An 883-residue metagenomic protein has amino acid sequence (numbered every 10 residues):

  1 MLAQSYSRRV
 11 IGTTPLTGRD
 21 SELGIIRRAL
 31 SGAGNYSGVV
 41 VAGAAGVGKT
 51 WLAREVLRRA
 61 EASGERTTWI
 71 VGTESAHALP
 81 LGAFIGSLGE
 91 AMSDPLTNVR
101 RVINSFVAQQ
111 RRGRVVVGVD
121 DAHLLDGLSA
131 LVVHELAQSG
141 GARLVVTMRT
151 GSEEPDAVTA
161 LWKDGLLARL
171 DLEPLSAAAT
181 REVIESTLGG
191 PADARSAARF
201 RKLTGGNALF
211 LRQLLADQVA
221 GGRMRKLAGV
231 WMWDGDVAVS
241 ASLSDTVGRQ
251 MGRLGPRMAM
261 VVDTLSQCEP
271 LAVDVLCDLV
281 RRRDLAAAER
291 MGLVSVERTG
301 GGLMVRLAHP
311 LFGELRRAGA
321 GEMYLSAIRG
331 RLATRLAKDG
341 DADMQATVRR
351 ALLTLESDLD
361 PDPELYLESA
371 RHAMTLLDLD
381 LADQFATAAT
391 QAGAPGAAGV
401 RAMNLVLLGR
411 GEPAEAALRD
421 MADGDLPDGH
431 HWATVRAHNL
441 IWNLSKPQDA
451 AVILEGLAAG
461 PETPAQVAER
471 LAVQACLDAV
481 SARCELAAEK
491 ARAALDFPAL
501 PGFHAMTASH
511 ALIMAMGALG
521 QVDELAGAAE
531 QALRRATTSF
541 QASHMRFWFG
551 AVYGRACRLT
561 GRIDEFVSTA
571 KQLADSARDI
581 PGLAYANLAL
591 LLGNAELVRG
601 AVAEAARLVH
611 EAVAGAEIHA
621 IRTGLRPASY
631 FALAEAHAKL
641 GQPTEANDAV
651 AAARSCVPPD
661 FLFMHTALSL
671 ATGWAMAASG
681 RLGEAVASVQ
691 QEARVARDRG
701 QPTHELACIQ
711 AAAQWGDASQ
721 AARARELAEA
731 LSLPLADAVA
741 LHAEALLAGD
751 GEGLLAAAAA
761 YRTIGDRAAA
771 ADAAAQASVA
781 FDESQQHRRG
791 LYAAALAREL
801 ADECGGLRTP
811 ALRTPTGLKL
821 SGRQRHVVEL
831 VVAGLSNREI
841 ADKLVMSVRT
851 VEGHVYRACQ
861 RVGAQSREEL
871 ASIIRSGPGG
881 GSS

Functional and structural regions predicted by a protein language model:
A3-Q4, V47, W51-V115, L124: Conserved phosphate-binding/catalytic loops and adjacent sensor/switch elements of nucleotide-binding enzymes, spanning
S5, R101, L128, H134-S196 (+4 more regions): Alpha-helical sensor/transducer elements of the RecA-like P-loop NTPase core
T14-A29, R823: N-terminal pre-P-loop "Q-motif" helix
G38, L52-V56, G82, G86 (+8 more regions): Extended alpha-helical scaffolding segments used for macromolecular assembly and cargo binding
V47, E55, A179-T187, P191-E368 (+3 more regions): Short secondary-structure boundary elements
R59-S63, H123, L161-K163, A192-A194 (+6 more regions): Internal alpha-solenoid helical repeat scaffolds
L79, A259, G300-L303, A342-V348 (+16 more regions): Alpha-solenoid helical repeat architecture
A795, T809-S883: Helix-turn-helix DNA-binding segment
